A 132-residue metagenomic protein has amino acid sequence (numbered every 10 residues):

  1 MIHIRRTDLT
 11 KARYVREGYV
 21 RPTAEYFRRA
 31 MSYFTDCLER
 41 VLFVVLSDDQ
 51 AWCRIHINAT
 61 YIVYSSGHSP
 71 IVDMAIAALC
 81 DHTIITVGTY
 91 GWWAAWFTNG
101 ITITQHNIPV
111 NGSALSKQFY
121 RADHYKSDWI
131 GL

Functional and structural regions predicted by a protein language model:
M1, L42, W93, F119-Y120: Generic detector of isolated residues embedded in canonical secondary-structure elements
M1-V72: Core catalytic architecture of nucleotide-activated donor-dependent transferases building glycoconjugates
R16-E17, N58-T60, T98-G100, K117-F119: Short, glycine/charged-enriched secondary-structure capping and boundary segments
D48, G88-W92, Y125: Acidic, low-complexity intrinsically disordered regions
W52, W92-W93, W129: Signature tryptophan residues that serve as conserved aromatic anchors
S65-H68, H106, D123, D128: Residues at the C-termini of beta-strands that transition into short coil/loop
P70-S116: A donor-sugar binding/catalytic signature common to diverse glycosyltransferases and related nucleotide-sugar
G112-L132: Leloir-type glycosyltransferase catalytic cores
